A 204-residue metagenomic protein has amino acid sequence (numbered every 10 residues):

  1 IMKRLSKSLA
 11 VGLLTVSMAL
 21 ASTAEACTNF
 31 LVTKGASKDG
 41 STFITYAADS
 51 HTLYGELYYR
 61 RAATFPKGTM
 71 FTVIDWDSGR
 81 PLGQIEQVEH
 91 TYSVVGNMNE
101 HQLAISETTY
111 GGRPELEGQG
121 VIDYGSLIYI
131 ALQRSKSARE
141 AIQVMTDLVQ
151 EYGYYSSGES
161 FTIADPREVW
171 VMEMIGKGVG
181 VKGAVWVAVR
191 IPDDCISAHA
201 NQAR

Functional and structural regions predicted by a protein language model:
I1-V11: Bacterial N-terminal signal peptides that target proteins for export
V11-A19: Bacterial N-terminal signal peptides
L20-A26: Sec/Tat signal peptide C-region and signal peptidase I cleavage site
C27-Y124, V144-R204: A contiguous strand-loop segment
S37, L132-A138, S156: Cysteine-dependent hydrolase recognition
E117-G118, S126-S135: Second-shell loop/turn segments in exported
